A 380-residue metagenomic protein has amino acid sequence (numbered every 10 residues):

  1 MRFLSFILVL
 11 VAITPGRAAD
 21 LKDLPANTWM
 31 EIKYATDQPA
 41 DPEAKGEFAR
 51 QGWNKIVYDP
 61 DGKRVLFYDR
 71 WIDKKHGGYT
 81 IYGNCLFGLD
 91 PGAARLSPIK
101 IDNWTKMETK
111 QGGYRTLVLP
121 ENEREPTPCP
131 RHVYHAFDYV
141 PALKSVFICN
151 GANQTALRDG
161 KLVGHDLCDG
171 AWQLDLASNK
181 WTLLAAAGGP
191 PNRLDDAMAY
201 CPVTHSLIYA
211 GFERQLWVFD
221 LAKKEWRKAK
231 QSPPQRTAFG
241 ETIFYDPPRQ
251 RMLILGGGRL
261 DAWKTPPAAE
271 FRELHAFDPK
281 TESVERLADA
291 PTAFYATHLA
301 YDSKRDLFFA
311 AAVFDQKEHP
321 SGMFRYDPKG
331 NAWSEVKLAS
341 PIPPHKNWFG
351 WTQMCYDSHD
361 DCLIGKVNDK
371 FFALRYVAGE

Functional and structural regions predicted by a protein language model:
F3-A12: Sec-dependent N-terminal signal peptides
T14-A18: Sec/Tat signal peptide C-region and signal peptidase I cleavage site
A19-E380: Kelch-like beta-propeller repeat domains
